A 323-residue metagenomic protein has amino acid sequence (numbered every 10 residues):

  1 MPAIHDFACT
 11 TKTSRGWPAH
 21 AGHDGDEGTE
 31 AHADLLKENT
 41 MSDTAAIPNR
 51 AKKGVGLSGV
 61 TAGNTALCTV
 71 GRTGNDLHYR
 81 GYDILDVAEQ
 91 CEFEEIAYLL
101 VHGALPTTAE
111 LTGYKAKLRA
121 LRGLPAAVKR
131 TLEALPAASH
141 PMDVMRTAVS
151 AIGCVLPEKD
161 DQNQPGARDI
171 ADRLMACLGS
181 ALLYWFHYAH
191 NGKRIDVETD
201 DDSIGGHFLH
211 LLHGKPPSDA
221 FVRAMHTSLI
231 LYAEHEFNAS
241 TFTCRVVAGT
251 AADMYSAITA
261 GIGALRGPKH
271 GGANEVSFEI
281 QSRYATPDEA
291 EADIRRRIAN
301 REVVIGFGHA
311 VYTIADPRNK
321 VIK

Functional and structural regions predicted by a protein language model:
M1-I4, A8-S14, A19-A33: A cross-taxon signal for low-complexity, glycine/charged-rich
K37-E38: Short intrinsically disordered terminal tails
S42-K323: Hydrophobic alpha-helical bundle cores within soluble ligand-binding/oligomerization subdomains
